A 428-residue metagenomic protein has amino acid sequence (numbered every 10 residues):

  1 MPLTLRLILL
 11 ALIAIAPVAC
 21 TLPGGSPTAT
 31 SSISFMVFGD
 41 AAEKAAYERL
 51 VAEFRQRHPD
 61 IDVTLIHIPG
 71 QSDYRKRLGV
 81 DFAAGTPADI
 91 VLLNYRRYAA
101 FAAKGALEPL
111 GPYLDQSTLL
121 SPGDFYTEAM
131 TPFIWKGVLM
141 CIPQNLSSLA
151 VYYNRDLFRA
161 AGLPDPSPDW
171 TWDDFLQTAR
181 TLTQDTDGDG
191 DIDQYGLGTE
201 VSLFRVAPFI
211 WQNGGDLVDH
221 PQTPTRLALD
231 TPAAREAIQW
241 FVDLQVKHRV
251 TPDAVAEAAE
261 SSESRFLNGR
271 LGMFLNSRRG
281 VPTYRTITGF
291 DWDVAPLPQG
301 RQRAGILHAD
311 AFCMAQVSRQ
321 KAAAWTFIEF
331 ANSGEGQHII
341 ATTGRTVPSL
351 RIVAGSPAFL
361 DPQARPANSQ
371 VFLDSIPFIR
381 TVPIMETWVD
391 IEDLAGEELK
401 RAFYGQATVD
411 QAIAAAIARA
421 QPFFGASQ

Functional and structural regions predicted by a protein language model:
L10, A14-A106, D115-P122, G137 (+10 more regions): Conserved N-terminal structural module of periplasmic/extracytoplasmic solute-binding proteins
Q56-R57, A161, T225, D243-P252 (+7 more regions): Extracytoplasmic/periplasmic substrate-recognition and gating elements
H67-R77, R96, W170-Q177, P252-L267 (+1 more regions): Short helix-initiation/N-cap motifs at beta->coil->alpha
L93-A150, F209, D293-A295, L360-D374: Hinge/lid segment of periplasmic solute-binding proteins
G111-F125, P168, D187-G196, G215-E236 (+4 more regions): Short, solvent-exposed loop/beta-turn-alpha elements that line the ligand-binding surface or hinge of extracytoplasmic
E128, W292, T342-E397, R401 (+1 more regions): Long, aromatic- and glycine/proline-rich binding clefts that accommodate carbohydrate-like moieties
W135-Q144, L149, R159, D174-R226 (+1 more regions): Extracytoplasmic/periplasmic solute-binding protein
T178-R180, T223-V255, L297: Glycine-centered hinge/linker elements that transmit conformational signals in sensory and ligand-binding systems
